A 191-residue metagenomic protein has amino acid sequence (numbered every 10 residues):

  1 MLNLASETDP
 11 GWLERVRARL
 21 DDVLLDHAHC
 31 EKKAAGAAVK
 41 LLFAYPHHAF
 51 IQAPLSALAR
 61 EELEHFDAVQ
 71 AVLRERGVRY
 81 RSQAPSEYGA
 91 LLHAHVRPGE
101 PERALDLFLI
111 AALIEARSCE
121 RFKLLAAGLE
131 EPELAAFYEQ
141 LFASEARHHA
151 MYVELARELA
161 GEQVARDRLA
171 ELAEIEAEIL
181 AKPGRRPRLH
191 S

Functional and structural regions predicted by a protein language model:
M1-S191: Non-heme di-metal
